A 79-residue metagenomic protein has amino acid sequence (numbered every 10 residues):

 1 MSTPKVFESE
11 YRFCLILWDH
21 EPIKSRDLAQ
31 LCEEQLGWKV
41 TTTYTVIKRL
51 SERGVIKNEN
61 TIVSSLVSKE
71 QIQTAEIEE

Functional and structural regions predicted by a protein language model:
T3-S9, T61-E79: Short, cationic-aromatic polyanion-contact patches
Y11-L15: Pre-recognition alpha-helix immediately N-terminal to the DNA-recognition helix within helix-turn-helix or winged-helix
I16-K24: Short capping segments at the starts of secondary-structure elements
I23-L31: Short acidic, hydrophobic short linear motifs in intrinsically disordered regions
Q30-W38: Short helix-coil junctions and helix-kink-helix linkers
Y44-K48: Short, hydrophobic-biased segments on the C-terminal half of alpha helices that form "recognition helices"
S51-T61: A short, conserved structural fragment
